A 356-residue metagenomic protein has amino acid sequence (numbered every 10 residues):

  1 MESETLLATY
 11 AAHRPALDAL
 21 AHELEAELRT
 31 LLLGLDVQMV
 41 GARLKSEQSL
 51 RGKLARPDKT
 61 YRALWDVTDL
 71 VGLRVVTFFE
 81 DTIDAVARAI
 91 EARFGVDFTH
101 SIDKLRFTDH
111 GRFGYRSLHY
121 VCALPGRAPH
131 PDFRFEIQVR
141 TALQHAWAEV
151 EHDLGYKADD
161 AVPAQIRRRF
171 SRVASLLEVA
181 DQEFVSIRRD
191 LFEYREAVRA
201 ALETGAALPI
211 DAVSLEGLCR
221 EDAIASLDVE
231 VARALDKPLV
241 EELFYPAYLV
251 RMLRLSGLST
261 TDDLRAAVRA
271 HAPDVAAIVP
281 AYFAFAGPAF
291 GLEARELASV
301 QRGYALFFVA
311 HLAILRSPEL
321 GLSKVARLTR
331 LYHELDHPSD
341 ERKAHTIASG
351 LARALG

Functional and structural regions predicted by a protein language model:
M1-L70, T77, D81, A200-E203 (+3 more regions): Charge-rich, low-complexity segments
M1-Y10, R14-A16, L20, P131-V275 (+1 more regions): An acidic, glycine-/histidine-flanked metal-binding catalytic module
T68-L70, A85, F113-Y115, H119: Elongated alpha-helical scaffolds
L73, R116-Y120, F133-F135: Generic beta-strand structural signal
T77, C122-L124, V139-T141: Flexible glycine-/small-residue-rich
D81, G126, T141-H145: Short loop/turn segments at secondary-structure transitions that flank enzyme active sites
D84-I102: A short, contiguous, amphipathic alpha-helix enriched in charged residues
V96-P125: Short Gly/Thr-rich strand-loop-strand
